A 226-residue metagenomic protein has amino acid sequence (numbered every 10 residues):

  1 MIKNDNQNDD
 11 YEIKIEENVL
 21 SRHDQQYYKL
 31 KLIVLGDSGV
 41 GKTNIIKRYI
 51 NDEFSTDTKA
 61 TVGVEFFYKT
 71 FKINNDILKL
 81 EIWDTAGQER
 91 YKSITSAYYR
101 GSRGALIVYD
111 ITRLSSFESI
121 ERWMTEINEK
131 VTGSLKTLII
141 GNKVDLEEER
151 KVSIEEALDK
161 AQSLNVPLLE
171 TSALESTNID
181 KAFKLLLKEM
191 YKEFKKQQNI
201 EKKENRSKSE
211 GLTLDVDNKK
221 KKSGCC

Functional and structural regions predicted by a protein language model:
M1-G39, T43, I73-I77, G133-C226: Conserved P-loop small GTPase signature centered on TRAFAC-class small GTPases
I46-K47: Post-Walker A alpha-helix
I50-I77, K151: Switch I (effector-binding) loop of TRAFAC-class P-loop GTPase G-domains
F67, K92-A97: Conserved alpha-helical scaffold flanking the Walker A/P-loop in AAA+ ATPase domains
K72-N75, A97-G101, N128-G133: Conserved catalytic network of the ASCE P-loop NTPase/AAA+ motor domain
L78-Y91: Switch II (G3) loop of P-loop NTPases
I82, V108, I140: Generic enzyme active-site microenvironment
S102-E121, V131-S134, V144-K151, L174-S176: Conserved Switch II/interswitch segment of TRAFAC-class P-loop GTPases
